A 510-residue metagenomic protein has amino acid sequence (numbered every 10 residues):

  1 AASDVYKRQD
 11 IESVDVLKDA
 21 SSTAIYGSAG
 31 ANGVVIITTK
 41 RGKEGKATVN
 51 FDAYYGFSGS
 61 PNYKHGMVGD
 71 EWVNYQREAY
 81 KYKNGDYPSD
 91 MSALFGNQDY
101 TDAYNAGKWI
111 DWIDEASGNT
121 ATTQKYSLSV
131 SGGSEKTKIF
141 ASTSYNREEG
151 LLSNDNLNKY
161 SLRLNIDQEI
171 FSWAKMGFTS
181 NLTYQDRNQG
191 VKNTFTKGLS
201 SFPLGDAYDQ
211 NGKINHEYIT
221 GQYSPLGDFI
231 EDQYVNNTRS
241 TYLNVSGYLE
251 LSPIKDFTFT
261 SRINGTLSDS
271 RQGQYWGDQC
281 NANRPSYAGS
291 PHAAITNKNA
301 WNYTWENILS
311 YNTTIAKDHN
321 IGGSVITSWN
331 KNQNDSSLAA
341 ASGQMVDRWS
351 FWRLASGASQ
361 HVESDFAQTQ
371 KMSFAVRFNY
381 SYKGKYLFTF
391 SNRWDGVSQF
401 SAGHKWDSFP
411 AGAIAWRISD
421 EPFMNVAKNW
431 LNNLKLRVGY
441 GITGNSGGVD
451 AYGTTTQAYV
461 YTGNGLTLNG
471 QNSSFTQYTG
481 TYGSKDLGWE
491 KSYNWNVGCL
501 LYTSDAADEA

Functional and structural regions predicted by a protein language model:
A1-K18: Short acidic/polar hinge/loop motifs at secondary-structure boundaries that mediate gating or recognition
A2, Y6, Y502-A510: Single conserved hydrophobic/aromatic residue that forms the stacking wall/gate of nucleotide- or nucleobase-binding
K7-R8, Y26-A31, D155-N158, K192-T194 (+1 more regions): Short, glycine-/polar-rich solvent-exposed loops and beta-turns at beta-strand/coil boundaries
V14-D15, V35-I37: Non-catalytic regulatory/gating segments with a bias toward low-complexity or hydrophobic composition
K18, T39-R41, A53-Y55, Y440-I442: Flexible glycine-/small-residue-rich
G33, R41-S153, K192-T194, F229-N236 (+1 more regions): Residues embedded in well-ordered regular secondary structure
Q124, K159, N165-A174, T179-Y184 (+2 more regions): Extracellular/periplasmic, surface-exposed regions of secreted and cell-surface proteins
